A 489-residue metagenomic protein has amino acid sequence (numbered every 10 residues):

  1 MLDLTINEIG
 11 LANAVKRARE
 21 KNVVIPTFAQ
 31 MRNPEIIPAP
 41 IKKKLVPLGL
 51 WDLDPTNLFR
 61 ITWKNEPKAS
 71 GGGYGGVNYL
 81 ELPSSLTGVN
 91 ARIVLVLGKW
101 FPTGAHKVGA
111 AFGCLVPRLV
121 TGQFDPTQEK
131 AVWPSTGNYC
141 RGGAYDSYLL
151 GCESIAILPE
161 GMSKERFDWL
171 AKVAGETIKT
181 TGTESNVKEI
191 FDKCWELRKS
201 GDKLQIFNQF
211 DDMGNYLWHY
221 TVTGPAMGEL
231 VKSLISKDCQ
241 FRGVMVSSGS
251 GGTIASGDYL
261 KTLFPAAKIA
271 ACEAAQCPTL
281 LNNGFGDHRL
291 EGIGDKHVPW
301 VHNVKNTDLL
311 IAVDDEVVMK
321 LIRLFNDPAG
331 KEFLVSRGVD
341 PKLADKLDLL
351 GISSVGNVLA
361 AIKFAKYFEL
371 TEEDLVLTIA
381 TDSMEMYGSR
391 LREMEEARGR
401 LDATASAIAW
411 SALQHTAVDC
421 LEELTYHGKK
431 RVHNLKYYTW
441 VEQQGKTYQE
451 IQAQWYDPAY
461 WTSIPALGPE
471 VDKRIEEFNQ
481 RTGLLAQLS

Functional and structural regions predicted by a protein language model:
M1-S489: PLP-dependent amino-acid enzyme catalytic core
